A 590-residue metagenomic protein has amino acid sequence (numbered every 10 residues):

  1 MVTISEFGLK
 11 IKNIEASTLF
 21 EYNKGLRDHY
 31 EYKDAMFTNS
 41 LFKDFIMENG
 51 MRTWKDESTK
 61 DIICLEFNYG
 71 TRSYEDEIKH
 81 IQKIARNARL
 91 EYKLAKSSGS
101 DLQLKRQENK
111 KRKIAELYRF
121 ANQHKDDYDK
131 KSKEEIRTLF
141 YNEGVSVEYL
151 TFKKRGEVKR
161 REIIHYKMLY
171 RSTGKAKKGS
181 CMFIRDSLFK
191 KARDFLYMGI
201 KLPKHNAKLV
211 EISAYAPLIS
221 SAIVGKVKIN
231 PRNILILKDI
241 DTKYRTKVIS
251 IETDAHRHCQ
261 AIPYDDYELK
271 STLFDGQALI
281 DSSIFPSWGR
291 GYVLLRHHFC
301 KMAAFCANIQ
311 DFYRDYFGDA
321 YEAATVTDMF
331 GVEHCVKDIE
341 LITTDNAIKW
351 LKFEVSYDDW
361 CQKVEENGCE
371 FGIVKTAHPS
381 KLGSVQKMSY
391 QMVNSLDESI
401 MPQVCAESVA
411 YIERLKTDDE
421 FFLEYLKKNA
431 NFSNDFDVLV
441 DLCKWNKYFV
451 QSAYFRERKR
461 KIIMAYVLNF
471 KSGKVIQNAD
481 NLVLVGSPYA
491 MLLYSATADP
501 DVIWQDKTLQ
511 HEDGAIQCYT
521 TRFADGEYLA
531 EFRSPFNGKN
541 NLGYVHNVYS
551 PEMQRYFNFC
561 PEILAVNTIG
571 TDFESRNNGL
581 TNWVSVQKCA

Functional and structural regions predicted by a protein language model:
V2-C589: Core mixed alpha/beta domains of very large multi-subunit molecular machines
